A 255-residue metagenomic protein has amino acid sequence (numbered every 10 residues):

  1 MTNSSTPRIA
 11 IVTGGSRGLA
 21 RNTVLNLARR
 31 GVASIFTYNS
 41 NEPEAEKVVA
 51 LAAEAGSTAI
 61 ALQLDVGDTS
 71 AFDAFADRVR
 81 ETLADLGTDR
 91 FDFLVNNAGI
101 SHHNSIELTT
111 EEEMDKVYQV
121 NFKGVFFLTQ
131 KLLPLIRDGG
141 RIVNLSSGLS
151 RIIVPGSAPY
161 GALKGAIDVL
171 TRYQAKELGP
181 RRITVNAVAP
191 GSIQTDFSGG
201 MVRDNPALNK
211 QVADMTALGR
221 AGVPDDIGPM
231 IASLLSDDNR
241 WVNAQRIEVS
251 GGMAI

Functional and structural regions predicted by a protein language model:
S16-R17: Conserved glycine-rich cofactor-binding loop
V32-E46: Conserved glycine-rich Rossmann-like NAD(P)H-binding loop of the short-chain dehydrogenase/reductase
F91, S105-I106, T110-Y118, V212: Substrate-binding pocket helix/loop in short-chain dehydrogenase/reductase
T129, L163, T171: Active-site helix of classical SDR
S147: Residue(s) in the substrate-gating loop at a strand-loop-helix junction that position the organic substrate next
G179, T184, V242-A244: Short, small/polar-rich loop/turn modules that mediate ligand/substrate recognition or access, typified
A187, K210-V242, V249-G251: C-terminal helical subdomain
